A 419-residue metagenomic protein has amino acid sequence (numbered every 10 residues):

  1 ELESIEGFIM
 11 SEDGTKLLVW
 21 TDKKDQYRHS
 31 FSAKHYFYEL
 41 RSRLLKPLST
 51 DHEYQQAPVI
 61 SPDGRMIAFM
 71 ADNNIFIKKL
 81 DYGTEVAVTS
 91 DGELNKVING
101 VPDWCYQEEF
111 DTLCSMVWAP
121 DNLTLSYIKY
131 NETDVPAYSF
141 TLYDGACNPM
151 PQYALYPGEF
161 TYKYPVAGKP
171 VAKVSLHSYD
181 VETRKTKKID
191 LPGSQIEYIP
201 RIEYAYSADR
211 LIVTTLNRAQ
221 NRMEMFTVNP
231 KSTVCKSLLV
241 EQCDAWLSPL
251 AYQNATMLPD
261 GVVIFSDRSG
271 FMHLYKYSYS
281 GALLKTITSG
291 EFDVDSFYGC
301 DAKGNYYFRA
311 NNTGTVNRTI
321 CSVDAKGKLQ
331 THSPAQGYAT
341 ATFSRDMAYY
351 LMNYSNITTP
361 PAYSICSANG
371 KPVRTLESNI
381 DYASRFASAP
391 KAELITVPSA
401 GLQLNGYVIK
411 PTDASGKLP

Functional and structural regions predicted by a protein language model:
L2-E12, V101-P120, R201-I202, A251-D260: Signature of short aromatic-glycine-proline-rich micro-motifs recurring in repeat-based ectodomains
E6-I9, L18-W20, H29, H35 (+11 more regions): Non-catalytic accessory segments flanking enzyme active sites
E12-D13, P62-D63, P120-D121, Y206-S207 (+3 more regions): Residue-level detector of Asp-centered blade-edge/turn motifs that repeat once per structural unit in beta-propeller
K16, R65-M66, T124, R210 (+3 more regions): Conserved core beta-strand positions within WD40 beta-propeller blades
T21-K34, V88-M116, T124-K188, N369-Y382: Predominantly five- to eight-bladed beta-propeller fold
H29-F76, T84-C114: Asp-box/WD-like beta-propeller blade repeats and closely related beta-sheet repeat scaffolds
L40-R43, L80-G83, D180-R184, P230-T233 (+3 more regions): Short loop/turn segments that connect beta-strands within beta-propeller blades
K417-P419: Short beta-strand element of the alpha/beta-hydrolase
